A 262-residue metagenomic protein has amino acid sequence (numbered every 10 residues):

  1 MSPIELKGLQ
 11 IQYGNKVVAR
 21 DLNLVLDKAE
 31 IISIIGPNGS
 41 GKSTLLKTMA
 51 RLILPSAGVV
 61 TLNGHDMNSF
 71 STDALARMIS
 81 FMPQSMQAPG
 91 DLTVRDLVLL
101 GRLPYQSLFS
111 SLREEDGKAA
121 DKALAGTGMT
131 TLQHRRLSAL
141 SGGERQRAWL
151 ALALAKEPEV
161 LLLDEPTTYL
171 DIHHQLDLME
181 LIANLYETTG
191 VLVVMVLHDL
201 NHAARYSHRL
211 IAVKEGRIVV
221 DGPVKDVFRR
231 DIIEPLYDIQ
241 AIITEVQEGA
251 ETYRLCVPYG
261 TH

Functional and structural regions predicted by a protein language model:
I4, V18-D21: Conserved structural motif at the start of ABC-family nucleotide-binding domains
I35-P37: The feature captures the beta-strand-to-loop junction immediately N-terminal to the Walker
A50: Helix-to-loop junction immediately C-terminal to a conserved catalytic motif
G58-D66, L75: Conserved ABC transporter NBD signature motif
S111, R136-L140, E144: Conserved ABC ATPase signature
L161-E165: Catalytic Walker B motif of ABC-type/P-loop ATPase nucleotide-binding domains
L236-H262: ABC ATPase nucleotide-binding domains
